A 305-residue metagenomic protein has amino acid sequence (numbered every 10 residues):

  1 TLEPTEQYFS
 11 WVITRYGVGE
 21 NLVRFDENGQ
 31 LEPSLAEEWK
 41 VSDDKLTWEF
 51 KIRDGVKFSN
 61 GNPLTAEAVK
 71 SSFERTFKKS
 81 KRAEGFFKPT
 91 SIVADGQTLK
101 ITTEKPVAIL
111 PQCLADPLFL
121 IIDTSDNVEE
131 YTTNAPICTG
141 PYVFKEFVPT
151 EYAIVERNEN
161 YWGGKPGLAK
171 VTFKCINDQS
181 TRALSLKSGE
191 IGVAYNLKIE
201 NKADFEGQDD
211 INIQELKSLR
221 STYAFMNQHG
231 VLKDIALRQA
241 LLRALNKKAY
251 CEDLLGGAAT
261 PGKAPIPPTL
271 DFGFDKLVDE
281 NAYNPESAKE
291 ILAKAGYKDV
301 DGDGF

Functional and structural regions predicted by a protein language model:
T1-D43, E74, I137-C138: N-terminal lobe/hinge region of extracytoplasmic solute-binding protein
D26-Q30, A115-P166, K170, D178-S180 (+1 more regions): Gly/Pro-rich hinge or "lid" segments in bacterial periplasmic/extracellular proteins
E37-K79, K100, L232: Aromatic- and charge-enriched surface segment that lines or borders ligand/interaction sites
K40, D44, K51, E84-S125 (+1 more regions): Surface-exposed binding/hinge segments that line and control ligand-binding clefts or catalytic entry sites
I52-N60, P89, T172, N227-V231 (+2 more regions): Second-shell loop/turn segments in exported
S91-V93, K145-I154, T172-H229, A236-A240 (+1 more regions): Extracellular/periplasmic solute-recognition and catalytic clefts
V148, A244-D275: Detector for C-terminal structural segments
P261-D301: Structural transition elements
